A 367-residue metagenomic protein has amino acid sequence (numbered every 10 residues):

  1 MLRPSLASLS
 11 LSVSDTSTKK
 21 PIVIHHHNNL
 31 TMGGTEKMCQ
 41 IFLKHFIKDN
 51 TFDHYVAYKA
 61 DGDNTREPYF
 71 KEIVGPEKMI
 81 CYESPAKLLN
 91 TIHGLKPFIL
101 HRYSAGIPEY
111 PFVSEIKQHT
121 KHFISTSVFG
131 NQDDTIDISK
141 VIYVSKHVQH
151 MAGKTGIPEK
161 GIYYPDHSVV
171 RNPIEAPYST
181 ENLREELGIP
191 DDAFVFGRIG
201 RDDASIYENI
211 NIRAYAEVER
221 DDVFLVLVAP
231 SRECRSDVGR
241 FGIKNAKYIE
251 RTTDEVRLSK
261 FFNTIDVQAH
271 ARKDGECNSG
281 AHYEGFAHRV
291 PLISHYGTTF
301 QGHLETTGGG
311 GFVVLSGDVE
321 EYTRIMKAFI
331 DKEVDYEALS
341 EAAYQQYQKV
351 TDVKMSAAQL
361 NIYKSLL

Functional and structural regions predicted by a protein language model:
I24-H26, P190-I206, I212-Y215, V226: Conserved donor-binding/catalytic core segment of Leloir-type glycosyltransferases
H26-G33, K37-K87, P230-C234: N-terminal strand-loop element at the rim of the active site of nucleotide-sugar-dependent glycosyltransferases
V74-K78, R235-V256: Nucleotide-activated donor-binding/catalytic signature segment of Leloir-type glycosyltransferases, i.e., the conserved
A176-I189, A358: A short helix/loop element that forms part of the nucleotide-sugar donor recognition site in Leloir-type
K260-C277, V290: Acidic donor-binding loop of glycosyltransferase active sites
P291-H295: Short hydrophobic beta-strand element within catalytic cores of glycosyltransferases and related nucleotide-activated
G311-V319, A328-V334: Conserved acidic donor-binding segment of nucleotide-sugar-dependent glycosyltransferases
A328, D335-K349, N361: A short, well-ordered alpha-helix in the C-terminal region of glycosyltransferases
